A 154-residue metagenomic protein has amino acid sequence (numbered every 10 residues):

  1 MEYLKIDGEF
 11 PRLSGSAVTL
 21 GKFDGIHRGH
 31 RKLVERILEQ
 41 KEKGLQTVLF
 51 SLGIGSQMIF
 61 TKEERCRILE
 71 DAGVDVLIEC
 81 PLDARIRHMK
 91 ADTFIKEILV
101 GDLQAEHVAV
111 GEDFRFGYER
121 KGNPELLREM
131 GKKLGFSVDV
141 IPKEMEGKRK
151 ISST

Functional and structural regions predicted by a protein language model:
M1-T154: Nucleotidyltransferase catalytic core that binds NTPs
